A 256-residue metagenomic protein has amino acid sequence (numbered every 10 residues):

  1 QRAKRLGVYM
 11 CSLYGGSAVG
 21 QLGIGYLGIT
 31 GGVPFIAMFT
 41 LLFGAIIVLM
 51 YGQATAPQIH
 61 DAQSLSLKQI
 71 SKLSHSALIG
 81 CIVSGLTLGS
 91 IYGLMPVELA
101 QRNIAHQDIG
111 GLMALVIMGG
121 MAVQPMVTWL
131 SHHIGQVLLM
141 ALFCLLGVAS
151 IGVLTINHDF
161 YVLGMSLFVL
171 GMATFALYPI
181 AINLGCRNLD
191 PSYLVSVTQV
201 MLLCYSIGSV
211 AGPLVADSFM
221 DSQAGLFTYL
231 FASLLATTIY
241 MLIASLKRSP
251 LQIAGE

Functional and structural regions predicted by a protein language model:
Q1, F175-L189: Intracellular juxtamembrane helix-capping segments at the cytosolic ends of symmetry-related transmembrane helices
Q1-Y9, H106-Q107, L189-M201: Loop-to-transmembrane helix entry/capping segments in MFS-fold secondary transporters and related SLC/MFSD carriers
Y9, L13, G111-G120, M201 (+1 more regions): Transmembrane alpha-helical segments of major facilitator superfamily
G28, V123-G135, M220: Helix-to-loop junctions at the C-terminal end of transmembrane segments in multipass secondary transporters
P34-Y51, F227-A244: Symmetry-related core transmembrane helices of the 12-TM Major Facilitator Superfamily/SLC fold
G93-D108: Short amphipathic helix-loop junctions that connect adjacent transmembrane helices in Major Facilitator Superfamily/SLC
L138-G152, F231: Structural signature of the two symmetry-related core transmembrane helices
P191-D221: A late C-terminal transmembrane helix in Major Facilitator Superfamily
